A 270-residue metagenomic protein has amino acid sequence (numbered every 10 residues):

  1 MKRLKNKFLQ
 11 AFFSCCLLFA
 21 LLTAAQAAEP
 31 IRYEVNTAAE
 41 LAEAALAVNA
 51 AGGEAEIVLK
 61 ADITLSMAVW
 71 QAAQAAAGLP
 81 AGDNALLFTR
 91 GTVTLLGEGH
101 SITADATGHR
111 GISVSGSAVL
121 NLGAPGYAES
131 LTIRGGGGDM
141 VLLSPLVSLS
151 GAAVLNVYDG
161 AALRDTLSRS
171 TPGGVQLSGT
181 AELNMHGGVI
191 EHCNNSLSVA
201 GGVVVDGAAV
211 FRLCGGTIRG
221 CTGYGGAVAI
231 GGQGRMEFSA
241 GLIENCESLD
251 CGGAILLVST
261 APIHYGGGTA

Functional and structural regions predicted by a protein language model:
M1-K7: N-terminal secretory signal peptides that target proteins for export/translocation
A11-T23: Bacterial N-terminal signal peptides
L22-P30: Sec-dependent signal peptide cleavage junction
E29-V58: Acidic Gly/Asp/Thr-rich repetitive segments characteristic of extracellular carbohydrate-active and adhesion proteins
L46, S66-T94, T103-A124, R134-L155 (+5 more regions): Extracellular beta-strand-rich solenoid/capping regions of secreted or surface-exposed proteins that bind or remodel
A51-A55, G91, C251: Short coil/turn segments at beta-strand junctions that form active-site/ligand-binding loops
A61-I63: Exposed extracellular interaction/assembly regions and N-terminal maturation sites
L65-M67, Q71, G99-G108, P125-L143 (+7 more regions): Beta-strand-rich solenoid/repeat architectures in extracellular/passenger domains of polysaccharide-targeting enzymes
